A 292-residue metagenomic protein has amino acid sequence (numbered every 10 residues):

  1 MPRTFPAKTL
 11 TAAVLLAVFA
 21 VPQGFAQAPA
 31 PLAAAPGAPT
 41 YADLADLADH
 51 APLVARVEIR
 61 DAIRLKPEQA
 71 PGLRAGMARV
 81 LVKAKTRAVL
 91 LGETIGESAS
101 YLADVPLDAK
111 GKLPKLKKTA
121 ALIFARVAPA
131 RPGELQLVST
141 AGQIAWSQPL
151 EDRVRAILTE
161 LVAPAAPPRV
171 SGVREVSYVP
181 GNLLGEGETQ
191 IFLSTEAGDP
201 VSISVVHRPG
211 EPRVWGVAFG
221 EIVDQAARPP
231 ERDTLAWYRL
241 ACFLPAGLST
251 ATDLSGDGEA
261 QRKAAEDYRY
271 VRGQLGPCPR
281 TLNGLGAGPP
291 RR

Functional and structural regions predicted by a protein language model:
P2-T11: Bacterial N-terminal signal peptides that target proteins for export
T11-V21: Bacterial N-terminal signal peptides
G24-R292: Transition segments tied to proteolytic processing and entry into folded domains
